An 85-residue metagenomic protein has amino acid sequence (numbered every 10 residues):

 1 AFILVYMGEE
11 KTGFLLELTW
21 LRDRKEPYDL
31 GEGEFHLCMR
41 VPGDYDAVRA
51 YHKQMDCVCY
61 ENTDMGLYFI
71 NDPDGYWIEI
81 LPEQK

Functional and structural regions predicted by a protein language model:
A1-L15: Core segments of cupin and vicinal oxygen chelate
E10-G13, R22-W77, P82-E83: Vicinal oxygen chelate
